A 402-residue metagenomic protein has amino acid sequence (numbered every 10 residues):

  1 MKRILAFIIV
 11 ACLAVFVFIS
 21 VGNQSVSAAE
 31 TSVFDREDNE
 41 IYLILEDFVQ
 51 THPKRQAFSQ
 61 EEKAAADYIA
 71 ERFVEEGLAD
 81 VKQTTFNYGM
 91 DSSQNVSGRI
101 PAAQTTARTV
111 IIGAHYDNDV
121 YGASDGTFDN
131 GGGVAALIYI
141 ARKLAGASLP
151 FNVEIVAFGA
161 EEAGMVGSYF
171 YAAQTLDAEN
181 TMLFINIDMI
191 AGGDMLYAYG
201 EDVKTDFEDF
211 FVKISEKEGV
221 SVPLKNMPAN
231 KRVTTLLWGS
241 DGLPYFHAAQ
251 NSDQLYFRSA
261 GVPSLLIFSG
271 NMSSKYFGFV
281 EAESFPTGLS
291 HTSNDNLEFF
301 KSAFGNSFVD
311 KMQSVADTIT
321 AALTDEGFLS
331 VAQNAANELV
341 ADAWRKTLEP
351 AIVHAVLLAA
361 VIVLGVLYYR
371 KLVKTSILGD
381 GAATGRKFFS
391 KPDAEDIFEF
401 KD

Functional and structural regions predicted by a protein language model:
F18-T31: Sec-dependent signal peptide cleavage junction
A29-K63, E76, D117, P286-S302: N-terminal capping segment at the start of a domain
E46-P101: A non-catalytic alpha/beta surface segment that caps or lines the substrate-entry region of metallo-dependent hydrolase
S92, V120-I214: Acidic/histidine-rich catalytic neighborhood of metal-dependent amide-processing enzymes
M195-V340: Active-site-adjacent substrate-binding region of metalloamidase/peptidase-like peptide-processing proteins
A332-A359: Juxtamembrane/start-of-transmembrane alpha-helix segments at the extracytoplasmic/lumenal side of membrane anchors
L357-T375: Alpha-helical transmembrane segments
V373-D402: Cytoplasmic C-terminal tails of single-pass
